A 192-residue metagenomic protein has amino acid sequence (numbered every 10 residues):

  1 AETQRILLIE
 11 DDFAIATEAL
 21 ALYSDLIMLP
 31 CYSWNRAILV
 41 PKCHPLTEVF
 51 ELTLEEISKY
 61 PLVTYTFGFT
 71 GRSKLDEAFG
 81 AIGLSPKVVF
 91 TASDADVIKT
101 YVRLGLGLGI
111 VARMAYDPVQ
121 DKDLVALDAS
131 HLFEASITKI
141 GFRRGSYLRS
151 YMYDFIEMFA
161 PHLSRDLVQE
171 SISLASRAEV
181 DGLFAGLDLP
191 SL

Functional and structural regions predicted by a protein language model:
A1, Y65, S85-D94: Short beta-strand-to-loop elements that line the ligand-binding cleft of bilobed periplasmic-binding protein-like
A1-Q4, F67, Y147-Y153: N-terminal winged-helix
A1-R36, V40, R103-L106, D123-L127 (+1 more regions): Short beta-strand-centered segments that line the small-molecule binding cleft or hinge of alpha/beta clamshell
A1-R5, V97-K99, Y116: Short, hydrophobic alpha-helical packing/hinge segments within bilobed ligand-binding/sensory domains
D11-E18, S93, I110-A112, Y116: Short beta-strand and adjacent tight-turn residues that come in two discontinuous sequence segments and form the edges
D25-L62: Flexible hinge/capping segments at coil-to-helix
T47, A126-S171, A175-S176: A late-sequence structural motif
R72-S85: Ligand-binding cleft/hinge of the Venus flytrap
